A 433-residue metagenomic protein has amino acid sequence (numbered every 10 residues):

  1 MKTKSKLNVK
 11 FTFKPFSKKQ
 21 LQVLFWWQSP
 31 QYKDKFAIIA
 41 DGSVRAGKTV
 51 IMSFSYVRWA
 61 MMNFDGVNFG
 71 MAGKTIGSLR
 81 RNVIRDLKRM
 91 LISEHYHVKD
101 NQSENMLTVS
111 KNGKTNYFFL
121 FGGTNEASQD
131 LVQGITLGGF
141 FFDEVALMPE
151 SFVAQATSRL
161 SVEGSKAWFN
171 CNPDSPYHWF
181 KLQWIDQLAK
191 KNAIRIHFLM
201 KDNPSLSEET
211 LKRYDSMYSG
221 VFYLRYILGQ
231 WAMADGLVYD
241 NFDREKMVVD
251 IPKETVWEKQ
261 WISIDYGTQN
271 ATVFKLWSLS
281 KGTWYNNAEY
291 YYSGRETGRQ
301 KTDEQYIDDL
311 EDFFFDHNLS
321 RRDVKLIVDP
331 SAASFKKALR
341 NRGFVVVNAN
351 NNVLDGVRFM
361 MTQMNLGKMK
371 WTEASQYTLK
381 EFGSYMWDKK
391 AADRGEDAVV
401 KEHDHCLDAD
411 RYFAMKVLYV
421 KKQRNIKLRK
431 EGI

Functional and structural regions predicted by a protein language model:
M1-A37: Pre-P-loop entry segment of helicase/translocase ATPase cores
K35-N105, K181: Conserved P-loop
G77, A146-L147: Catalytic acidic motif of RecA-like/P-loop NTPases
R80-G138: Inter-Walker segment of RecA-like/P-loop motor cores
G139, L147-M217: ASCE P-loop NTPase helicase motor core
N203-Y266: ATPase catalytic-site recognition across NTP-hydrolyzing enzymes
A271-W277, R411: Short beta-strand scaffold segments in enzyme catalytic cores
K281-K401, V420-K421, K430-I433: Mg2+-dependent endonuclease catalytic cores in nucleic-acid-processing enzymes, primarily RNase H-like
